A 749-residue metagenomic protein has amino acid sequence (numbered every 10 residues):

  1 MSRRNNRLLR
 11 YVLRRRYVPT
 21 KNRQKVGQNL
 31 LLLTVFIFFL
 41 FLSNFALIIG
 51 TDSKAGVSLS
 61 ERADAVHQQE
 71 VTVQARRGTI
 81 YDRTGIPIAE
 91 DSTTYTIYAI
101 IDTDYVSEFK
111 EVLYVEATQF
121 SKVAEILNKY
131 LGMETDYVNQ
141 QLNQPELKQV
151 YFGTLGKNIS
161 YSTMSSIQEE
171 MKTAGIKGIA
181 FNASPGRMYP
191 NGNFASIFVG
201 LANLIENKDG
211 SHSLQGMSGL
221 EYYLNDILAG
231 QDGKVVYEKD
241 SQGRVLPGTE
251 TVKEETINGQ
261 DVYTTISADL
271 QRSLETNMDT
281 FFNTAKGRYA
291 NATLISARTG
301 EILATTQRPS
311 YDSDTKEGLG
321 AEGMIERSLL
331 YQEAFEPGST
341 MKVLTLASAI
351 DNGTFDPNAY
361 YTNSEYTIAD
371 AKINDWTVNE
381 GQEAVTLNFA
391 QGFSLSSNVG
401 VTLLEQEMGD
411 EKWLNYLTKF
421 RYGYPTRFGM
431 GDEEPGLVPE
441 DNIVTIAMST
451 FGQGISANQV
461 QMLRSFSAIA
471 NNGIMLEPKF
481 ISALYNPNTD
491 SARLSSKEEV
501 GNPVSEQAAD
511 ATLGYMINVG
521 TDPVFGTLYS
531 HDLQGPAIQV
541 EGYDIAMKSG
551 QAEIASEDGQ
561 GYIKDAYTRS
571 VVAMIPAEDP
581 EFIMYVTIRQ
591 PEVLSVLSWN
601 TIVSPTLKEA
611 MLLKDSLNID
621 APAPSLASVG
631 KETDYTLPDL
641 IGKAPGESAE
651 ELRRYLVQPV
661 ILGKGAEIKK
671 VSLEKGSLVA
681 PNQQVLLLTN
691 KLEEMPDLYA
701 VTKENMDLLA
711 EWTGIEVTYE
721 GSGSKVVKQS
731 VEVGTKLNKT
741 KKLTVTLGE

Functional and structural regions predicted by a protein language model:
M1-D314, E411-K419, E592, V596-S616 (+5 more regions): Periplasmic/cell-envelope proteins involved in peptidoglycan metabolism and beta-lactam response
R3-R10, A89, D240-T251, A297-G338 (+1 more regions): Beta-lactam-recognizing serine transpeptidase/beta-lactamase-like catalytic domain environment
V66-Q69, I101-A117, A124-N128, Q149-N158 (+11 more regions): Second-shell loop/turn segments in exported
V73-R76, R83, E90-T94, I176 (+16 more regions): Extracytoplasmic
A89-S92, E146-K148, K253-I257, F393-S396 (+5 more regions): Short, flexible turn/loop "capping" segments at secondary-structure junctions
T135-L142, G178-S184, T284-I295, N358-Y360 (+7 more regions): Surface-exposed patches in mature extracellular/periplasmic domains of secreted proteins
G153-M171, N182-G192, S196-I197, N486-P605 (+5 more regions): Conserved SxxK-family serine transpeptidase/carboxypeptidase catalytic domain of penicillin-binding proteins
V586, P605-E749: Ligand-recognition elements built from short beta-strands and adjacent flexible loops
